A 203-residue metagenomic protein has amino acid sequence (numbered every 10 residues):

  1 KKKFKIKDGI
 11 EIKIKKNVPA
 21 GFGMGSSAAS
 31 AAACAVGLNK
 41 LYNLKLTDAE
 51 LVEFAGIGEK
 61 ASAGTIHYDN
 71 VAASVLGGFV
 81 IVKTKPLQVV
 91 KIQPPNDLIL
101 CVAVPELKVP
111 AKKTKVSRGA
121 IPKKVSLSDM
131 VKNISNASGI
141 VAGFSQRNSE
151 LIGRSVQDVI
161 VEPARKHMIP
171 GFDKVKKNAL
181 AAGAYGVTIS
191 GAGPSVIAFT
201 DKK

Functional and structural regions predicted by a protein language model:
K1-V18, M168: Helix-rich "cap/lid" substructures immediately adjacent to catalytic or cofactor-binding pockets
K2-G9, L38-F54, P86-Q88, K203: Phosphate-handling active-site elements
K16-G25, G58-I66, K123-S128: A short glycine/serine-rich beta->alpha loop
S26-D48, V75-G77: DPxDG-like acidic metal-binding loop motif
D48-L98, V187-I189, G193, I197: Alpha/beta catalytic cores of group-transfer enzymes, especially the acyltransferase/condensing modules of polyketide
T84, P105, A198-K202: Short beta-strand-to-loop capping motifs
V102-H167: Active-site rim beta-loop-alpha module in soluble metabolic enzymes
F144-K203: Glycine-rich, charge-dense phosphate/pyrophosphate-binding loop(s) and the adjacent flexible "lid"/catalytic subdomain
